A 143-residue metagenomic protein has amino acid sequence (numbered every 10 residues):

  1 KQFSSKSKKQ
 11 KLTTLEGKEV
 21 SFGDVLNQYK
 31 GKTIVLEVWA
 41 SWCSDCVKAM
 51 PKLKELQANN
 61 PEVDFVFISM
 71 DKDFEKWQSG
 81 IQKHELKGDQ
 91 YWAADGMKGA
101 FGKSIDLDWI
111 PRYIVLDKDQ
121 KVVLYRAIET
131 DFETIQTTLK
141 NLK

Functional and structural regions predicted by a protein language model:
K1-K9: N-terminal targeting signals for export/organelle localization
L12-I34: A short beta-strand-turn-helix
K30, V38-E55: Conserved redox-active cysteine motifs that mediate thiol-disulfide chemistry, especially di-cysteine Cys-X(1-2)-Cys
V35-L36, F65: Hydrophobic beta-strand anchors of alpha/beta hydrolase catalytic cores
V38-A40, I68-D71, A93-A94: Active-site-proximal beta-strand/loop segments in catalytic clefts of secreted hydrolases
K48-H84, M97-G102: Structural microenvironment flanking redox-active thiols in thiol-disulfide oxidoreductases
F65, Q90-Y91: Conserved beta-strand scaffold positions in the cores of enzyme catalytic domains, especially in NTP/NDP-utilizing
L86, A93-K140: Thiol/disulfide oxidoreductase modules built on the thioredoxin-like
